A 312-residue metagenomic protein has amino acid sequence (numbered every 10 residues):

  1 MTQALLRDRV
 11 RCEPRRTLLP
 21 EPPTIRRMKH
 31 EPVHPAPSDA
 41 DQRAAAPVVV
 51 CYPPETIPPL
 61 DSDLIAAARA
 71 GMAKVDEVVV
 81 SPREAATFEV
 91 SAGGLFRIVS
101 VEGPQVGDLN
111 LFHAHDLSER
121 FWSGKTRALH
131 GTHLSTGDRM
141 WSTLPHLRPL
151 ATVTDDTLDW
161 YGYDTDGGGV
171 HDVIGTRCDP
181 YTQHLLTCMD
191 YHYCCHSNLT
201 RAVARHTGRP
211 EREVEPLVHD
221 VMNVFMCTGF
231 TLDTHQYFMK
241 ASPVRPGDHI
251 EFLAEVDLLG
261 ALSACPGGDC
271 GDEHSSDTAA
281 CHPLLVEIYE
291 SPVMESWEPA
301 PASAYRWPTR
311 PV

Functional and structural regions predicted by a protein language model:
I25-V312: Acidic, Ser/Thr/Pro
